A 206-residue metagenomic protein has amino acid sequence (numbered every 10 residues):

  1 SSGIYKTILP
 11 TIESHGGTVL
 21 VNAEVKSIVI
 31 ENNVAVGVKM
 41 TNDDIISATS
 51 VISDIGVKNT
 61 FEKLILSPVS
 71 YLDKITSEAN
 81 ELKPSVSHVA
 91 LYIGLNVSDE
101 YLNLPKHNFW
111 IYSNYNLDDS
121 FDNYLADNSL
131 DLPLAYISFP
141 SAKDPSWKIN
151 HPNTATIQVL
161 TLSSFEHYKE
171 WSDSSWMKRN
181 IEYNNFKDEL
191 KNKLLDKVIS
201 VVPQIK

Functional and structural regions predicted by a protein language model:
S1-K6: Conserved redox-cofactor binding core of oxidoreductases
T7-P10, K63, K197: Alpha-helical scaffold segments in soluble metabolic enzymes
T11-V25: A conserved beta-strand/loop element that lines the FAD pocket in flavoprotein oxidoreductases
E13, I30, G56, G94 (+3 more regions): Hydrophobic alpha-helix feature that most strongly marks membrane-spanning transmembrane helices and their immediate
K26-N150: Mid-domain catalytic core of redox enzymes that form a hydrophobic substrate pocket/lid adjacent to a catalytic redox
L104-N108, Y112, D118-K206: Conserved flavin/dinucleotide-binding core of flavoenzymes
